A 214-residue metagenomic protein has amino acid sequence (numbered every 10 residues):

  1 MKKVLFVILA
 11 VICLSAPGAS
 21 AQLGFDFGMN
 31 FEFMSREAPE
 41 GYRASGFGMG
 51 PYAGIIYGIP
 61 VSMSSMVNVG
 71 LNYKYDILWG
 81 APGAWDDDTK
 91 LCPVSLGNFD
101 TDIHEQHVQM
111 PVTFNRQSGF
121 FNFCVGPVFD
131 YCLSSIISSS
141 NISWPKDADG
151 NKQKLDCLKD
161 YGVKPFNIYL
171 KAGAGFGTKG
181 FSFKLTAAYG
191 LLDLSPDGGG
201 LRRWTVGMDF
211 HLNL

Functional and structural regions predicted by a protein language model:
V4-A16: Sec-dependent N-terminal signal peptides
A16-Q22: Bacterial Sec-dependent signal peptides at the C-terminal "C-region" and cleavage site
A21, S45-P51, H104-V108, G119 (+3 more regions): Residues that define the transmembrane beta-barrel architecture of outer-membrane proteins
L23, S64-V67, F120-F123, G180-L185: Repeated loop/turn-to-beta-strand initiation elements of outer-membrane beta-barrel proteins
F25, M29-F31, P51-I59, L71-Y73 (+5 more regions): Residues on the lipid-exposed face of transmembrane beta-strands in outer-membrane beta-barrel proteins
F33-G48, D76-E105, C132-K171, G199: Extracellular/periplasm-exposed beta-strand and loop segments of Gram-negative cell-envelope proteins, dominated by
Y42-P93, F181-S182, L201, L212-L214: Glycine- and aromatic-enriched membrane insertion/assembly motifs of diderm outer-membrane and organelle channel
L78-P82, C157-L214: Predominantly the C-terminal beta-signal and adjacent terminal strand-loop region of outer-membrane beta-barrel
